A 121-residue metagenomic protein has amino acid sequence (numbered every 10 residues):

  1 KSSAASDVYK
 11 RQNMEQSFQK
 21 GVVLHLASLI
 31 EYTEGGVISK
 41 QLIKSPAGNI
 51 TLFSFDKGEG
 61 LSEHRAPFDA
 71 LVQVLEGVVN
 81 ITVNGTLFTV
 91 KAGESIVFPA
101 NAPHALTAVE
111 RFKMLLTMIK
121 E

Functional and structural regions predicted by a protein language model:
K1-Q12: Single conserved hydrophobic/aromatic residue that forms the stacking wall/gate of nucleotide- or nucleobase-binding
A27-E59, K120: A short glycine-rich, His/Asp/Glu-containing loop-to-beta-strand
G60-A70: Amphipathic, hydrophobic secondary-structure cores in small proteins
F68-N84: Glycine- and acidic-residue-biased ligand/ion/polar-headgroup-sensing regions
L75-E76, K91-A92, E110: A cytosolic small-molecule/anion-sensing beta-strand core signal
G85-A100: Short acidic-glycine-tyrosine-enriched beta hairpin
A100-E121: Ligand-binding loop in jelly-roll beta-barrel domains
